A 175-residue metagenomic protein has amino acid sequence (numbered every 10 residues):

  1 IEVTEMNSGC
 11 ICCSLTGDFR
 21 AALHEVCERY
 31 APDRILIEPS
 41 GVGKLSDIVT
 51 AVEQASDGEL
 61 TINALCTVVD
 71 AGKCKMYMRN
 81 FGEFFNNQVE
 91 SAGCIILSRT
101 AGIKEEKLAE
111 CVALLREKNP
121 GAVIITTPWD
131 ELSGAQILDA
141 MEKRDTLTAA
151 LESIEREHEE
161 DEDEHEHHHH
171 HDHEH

Functional and structural regions predicted by a protein language model:
I1-M78, E83: Nucleotide-state-sensitive switch-loop elements of NTP-binding domains
E5-S8, V26-E28, D57-L60, N87-S91 (+2 more regions): Short, surface-exposed linear patches
I11, G17-D18, T67, E90 (+3 more regions): Short capping/connector residues at structural and topological boundaries
L15-D18, K44, F84-S91, K107 (+2 more regions): Helical mechanochemical/support elements of P-loop NTPase systems and associated helical scaffolds
I35-L36, L60-D70, Q88-T100, L114-E131 (+1 more regions): Conserved beta-strand/loop subsegment of P-loop NTPase cores
T50, A55, K73-F81, V89 (+2 more regions): Non-catalytic interfacial helical region
Q54, E83-F85, M141-D145: Short, hinge-like loop/turn segments at secondary-structure boundaries
I103-H175: C-terminal accessory "lid"/substrate-recognition subdomains
